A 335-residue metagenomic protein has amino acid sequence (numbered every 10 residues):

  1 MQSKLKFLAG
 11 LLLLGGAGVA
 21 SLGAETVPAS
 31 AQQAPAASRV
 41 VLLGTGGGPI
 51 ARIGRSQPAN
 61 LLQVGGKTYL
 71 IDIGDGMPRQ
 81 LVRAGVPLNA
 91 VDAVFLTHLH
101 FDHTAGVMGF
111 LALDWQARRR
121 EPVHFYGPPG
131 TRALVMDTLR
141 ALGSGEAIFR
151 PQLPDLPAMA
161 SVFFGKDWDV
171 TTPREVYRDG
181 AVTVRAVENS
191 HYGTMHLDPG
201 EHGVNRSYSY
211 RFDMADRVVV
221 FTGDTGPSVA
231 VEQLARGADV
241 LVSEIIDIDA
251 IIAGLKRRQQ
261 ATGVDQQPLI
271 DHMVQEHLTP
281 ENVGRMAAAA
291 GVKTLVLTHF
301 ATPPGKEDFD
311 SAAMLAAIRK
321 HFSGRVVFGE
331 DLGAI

Functional and structural regions predicted by a protein language model:
M1-G18: Bacterial N-terminal signal peptides that target proteins for export
S3-L5, D102, S243: Residue-level micro-sites within transmembrane alpha helices that shape and flank functional polar/acidic positions
A17-L22, A29: Cleavable N-terminal signal peptides
E25-V220, F309-I335: Binuclear metal-dependent hydrolase catalytic cores
N205-S209, A215-V220, G226-G329: Cap/insert and terminal regions of metallo-dependent hydrolase folds
